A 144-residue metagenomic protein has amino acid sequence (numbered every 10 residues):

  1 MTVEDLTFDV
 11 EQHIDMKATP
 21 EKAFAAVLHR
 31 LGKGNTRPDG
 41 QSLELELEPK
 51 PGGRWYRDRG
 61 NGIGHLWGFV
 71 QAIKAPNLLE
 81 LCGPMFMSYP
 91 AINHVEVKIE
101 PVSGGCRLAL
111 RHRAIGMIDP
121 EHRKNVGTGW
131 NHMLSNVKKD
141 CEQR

Functional and structural regions predicted by a protein language model:
M1-S42: Hydrophobic ligand-binding cavity/cleft-lining segments
T7, I14-D15, A25, E48-P49 (+5 more regions): Charge-dense, helix-prone N-terminal extensions
Q12-I14, W67-A72, N93-P101: Hydrophobic/aromatic beta-strand elements that line small-molecule binding cavities or substrate pockets in beta-rich
A23-V27, W55, V70, L81 (+3 more regions): Hydrophobic pocket/interface hotspot
S42-P84: Glycine-rich portal/gate segments that line the openings of hydrophobic small-molecule binding cavities
E44, K139-R144: Short, highly charged C-terminal tails/helix-capping segments
M85-H132: Beta-strand/loop substructures that line and gate deep hydrophobic ligand-binding cavities in soluble
